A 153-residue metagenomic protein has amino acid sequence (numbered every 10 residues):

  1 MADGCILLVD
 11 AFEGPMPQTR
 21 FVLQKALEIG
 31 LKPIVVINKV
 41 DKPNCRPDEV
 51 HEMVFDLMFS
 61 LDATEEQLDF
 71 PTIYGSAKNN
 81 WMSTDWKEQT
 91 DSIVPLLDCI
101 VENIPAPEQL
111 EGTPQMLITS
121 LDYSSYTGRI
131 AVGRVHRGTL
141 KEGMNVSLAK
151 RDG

Functional and structural regions predicted by a protein language model:
M1-E49: Conserved Switch II/interswitch segment of TRAFAC-class P-loop GTPases
T19, P47-V54, I93, L97: Amphipathic alpha-helical segments in well-structured domains
D56-G153: Conserved catalytic-core segments of large NTP-driven translation/proteostasis enzymes
